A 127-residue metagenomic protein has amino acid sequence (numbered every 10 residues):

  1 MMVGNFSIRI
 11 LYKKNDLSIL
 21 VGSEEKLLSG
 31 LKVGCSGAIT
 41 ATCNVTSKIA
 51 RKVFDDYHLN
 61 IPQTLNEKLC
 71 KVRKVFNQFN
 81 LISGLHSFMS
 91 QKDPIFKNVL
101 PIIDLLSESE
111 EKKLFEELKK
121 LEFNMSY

Functional and structural regions predicted by a protein language model:
M1-S36: Ligand/cofactor pocket segment of small-molecule handling proteins
E25-Y127: Structured C-terminal cap/extension of enzyme domains
